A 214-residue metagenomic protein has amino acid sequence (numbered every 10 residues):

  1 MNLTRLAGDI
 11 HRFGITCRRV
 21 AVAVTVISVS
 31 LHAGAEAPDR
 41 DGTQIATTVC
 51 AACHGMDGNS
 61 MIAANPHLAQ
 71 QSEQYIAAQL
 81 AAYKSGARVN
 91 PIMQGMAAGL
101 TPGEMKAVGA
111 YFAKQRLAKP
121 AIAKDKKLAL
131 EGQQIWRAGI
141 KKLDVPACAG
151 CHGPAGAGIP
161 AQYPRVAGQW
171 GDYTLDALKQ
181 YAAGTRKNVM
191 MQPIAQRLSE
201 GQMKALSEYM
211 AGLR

Functional and structural regions predicted by a protein language model:
L3-A21: Bacterial N-terminal signal peptides that target proteins for export
R18-S30: Bacterial N-terminal signal peptides
L31-A46, N59-A64, K114-K141: Electrostatic cytochrome c docking/interface patches
T43, G58-S85, Q94-L100, A149 (+3 more regions): Gly/Gly-Pro-rich "capping" loops immediately C-terminal to redox-active cysteine motifs in periplasmic/lumenal
A46, Y83, Y111-F112, Y181 (+1 more regions): Conserved hydrophobic/aromatic "anchor" residues that stabilize well-ordered secondary structure elements
C50-M56, V108, V145-P154, L206: The canonical Cys-X-X-Cys-His
A98-A123, E131, D172, Q196-R214: C-terminal capping alpha-helices of c-type cytochrome domains
